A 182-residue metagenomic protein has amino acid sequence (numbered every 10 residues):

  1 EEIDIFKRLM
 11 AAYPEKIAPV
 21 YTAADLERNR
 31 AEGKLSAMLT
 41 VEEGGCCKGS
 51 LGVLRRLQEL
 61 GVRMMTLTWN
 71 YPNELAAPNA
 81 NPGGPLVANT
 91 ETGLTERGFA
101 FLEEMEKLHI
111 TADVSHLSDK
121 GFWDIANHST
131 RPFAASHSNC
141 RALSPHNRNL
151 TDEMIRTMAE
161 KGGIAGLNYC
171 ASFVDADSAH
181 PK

Functional and structural regions predicted by a protein language model:
E1-A88, P145-K182: N-terminal hydrophobic targeting/anchoring segments and the immediately downstream early-domain regions of hydrolases
L67-A77, G83-M154, G166-A171: Active-site core of metal-dependent hydrolases
